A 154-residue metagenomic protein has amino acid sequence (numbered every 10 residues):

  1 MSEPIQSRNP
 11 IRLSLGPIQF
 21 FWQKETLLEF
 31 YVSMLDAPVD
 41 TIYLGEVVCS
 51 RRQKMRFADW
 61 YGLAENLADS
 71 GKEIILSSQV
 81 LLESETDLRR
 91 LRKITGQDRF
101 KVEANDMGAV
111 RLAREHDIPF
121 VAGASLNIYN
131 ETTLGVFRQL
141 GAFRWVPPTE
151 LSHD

Functional and structural regions predicted by a protein language model:
N9-E29, Q53-K54, Q79-L82, P119-N127: Active-site mouth loops of central-metabolism enzymes
F30-Y31, D59-L63, R90-I94, A109 (+2 more regions): A general structural detector for well-ordered alpha-helical segments in enzyme core domains, enriched
M34, D106, F137: Conserved, mostly hydrophobic/aromatic
D36, D40-E65, S77-E83: Glycine-rich, proline-tolerant flexible connector loops at the mouths of alpha/beta enzymes
A37-V39, R99, A142: A structural motif
L88-G123: Well-ordered mid-protein domain cores that form the structural environment of catalytic cofactors
V110-R111, P119-D154: Catalytic alpha/beta core domains of metabolic enzymes, predominantly
